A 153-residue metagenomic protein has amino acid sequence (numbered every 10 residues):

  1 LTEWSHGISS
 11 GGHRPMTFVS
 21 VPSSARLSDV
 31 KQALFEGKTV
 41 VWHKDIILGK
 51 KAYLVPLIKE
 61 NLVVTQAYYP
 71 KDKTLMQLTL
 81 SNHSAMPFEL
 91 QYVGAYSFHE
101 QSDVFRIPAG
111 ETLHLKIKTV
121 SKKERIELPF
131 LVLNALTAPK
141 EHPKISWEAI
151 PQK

Functional and structural regions predicted by a protein language model:
L1-K153: Charged catalytic cores and adjacent phosphate/nucleic-acid-binding surfaces used for phosphate/nucleic-acid chemistry
